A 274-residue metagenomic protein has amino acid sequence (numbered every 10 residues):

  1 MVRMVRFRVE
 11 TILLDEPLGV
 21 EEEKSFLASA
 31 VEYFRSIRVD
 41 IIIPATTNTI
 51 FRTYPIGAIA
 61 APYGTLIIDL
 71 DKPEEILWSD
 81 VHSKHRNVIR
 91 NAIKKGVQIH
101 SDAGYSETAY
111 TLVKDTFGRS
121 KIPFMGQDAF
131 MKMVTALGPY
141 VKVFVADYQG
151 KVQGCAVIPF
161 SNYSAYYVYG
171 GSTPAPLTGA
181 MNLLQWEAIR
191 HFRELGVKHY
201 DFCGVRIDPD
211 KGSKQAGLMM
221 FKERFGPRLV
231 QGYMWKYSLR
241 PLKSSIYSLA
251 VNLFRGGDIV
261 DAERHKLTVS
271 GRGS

Functional and structural regions predicted by a protein language model:
M1-L14: A short glycine/small-residue-enriched secondary-structure motif
M1-V2, T46-L177, H191: A conserved beta-strand-loop-helix scaffold within acyl/acetyltransferase catalytic domains
T11-E21, D71-P73, G170-T178, R206: A short, internal acetyl-CoA/4′-phosphopantetheine-binding micro-motif in the GNAT/acyltransferase core
E21-G64: Non-catalytic accessory segments adjacent to catalytic cores
A28-S29, M131, Y140-P241: Aromatic (often tryptophan-rich) hydrophobic motifs at membrane interfaces
Y54-I76, H199-S274: Active-site/acyl-donor-binding loops of N-acyltransferases
